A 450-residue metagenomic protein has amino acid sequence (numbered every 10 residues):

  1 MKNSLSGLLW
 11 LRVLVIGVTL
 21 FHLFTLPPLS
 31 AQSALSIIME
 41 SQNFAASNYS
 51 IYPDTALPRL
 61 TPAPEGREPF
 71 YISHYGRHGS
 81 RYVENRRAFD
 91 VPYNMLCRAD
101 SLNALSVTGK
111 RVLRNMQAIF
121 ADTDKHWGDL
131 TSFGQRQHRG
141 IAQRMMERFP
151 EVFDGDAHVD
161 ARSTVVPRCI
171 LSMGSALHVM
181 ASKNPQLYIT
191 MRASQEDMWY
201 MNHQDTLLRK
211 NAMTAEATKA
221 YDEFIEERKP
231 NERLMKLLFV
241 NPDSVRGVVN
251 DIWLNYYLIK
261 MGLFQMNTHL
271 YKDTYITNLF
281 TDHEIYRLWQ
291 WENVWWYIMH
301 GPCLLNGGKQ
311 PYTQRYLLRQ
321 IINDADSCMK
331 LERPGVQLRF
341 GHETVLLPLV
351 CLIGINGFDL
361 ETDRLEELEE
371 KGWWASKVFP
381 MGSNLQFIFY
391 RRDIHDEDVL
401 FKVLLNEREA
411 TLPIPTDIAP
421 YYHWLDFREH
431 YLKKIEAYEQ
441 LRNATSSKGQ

Functional and structural regions predicted by a protein language model:
M1-A34: Bacterial Sec-dependent N-terminal signal peptides
Q32-H158, T164-Q337, G341-Q450: Signature for phosphate-centric chemistry
